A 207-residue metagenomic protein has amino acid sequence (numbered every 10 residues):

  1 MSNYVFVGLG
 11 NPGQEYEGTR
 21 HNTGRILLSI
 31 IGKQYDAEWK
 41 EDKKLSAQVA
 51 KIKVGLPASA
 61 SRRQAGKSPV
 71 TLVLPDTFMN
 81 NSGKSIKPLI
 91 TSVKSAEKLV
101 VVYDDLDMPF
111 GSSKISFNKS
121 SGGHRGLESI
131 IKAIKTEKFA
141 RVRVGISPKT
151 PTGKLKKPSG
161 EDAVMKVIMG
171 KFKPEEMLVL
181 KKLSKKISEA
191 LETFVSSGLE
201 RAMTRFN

Functional and structural regions predicted by a protein language model:
S2-N118, E128-R143, K149-K166, G170 (+1 more regions): Nucleotide and nucleotide-moiety/phosphate-recognizing core
S121: Conserved TIR/SEFIR loop-to-helix hotspot centered on a Trp-containing motif with a nearby acidic residue
H124: Active-site YXXXK catalytic motif of short-chain dehydrogenase/reductase
